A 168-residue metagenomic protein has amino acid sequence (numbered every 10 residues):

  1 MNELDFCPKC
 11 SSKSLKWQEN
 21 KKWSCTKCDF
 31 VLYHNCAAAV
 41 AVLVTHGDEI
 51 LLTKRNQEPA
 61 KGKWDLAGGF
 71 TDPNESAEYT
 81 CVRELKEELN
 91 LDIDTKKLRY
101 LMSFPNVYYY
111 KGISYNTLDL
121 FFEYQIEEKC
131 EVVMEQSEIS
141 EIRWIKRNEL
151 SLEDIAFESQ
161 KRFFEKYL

Functional and structural regions predicted by a protein language model:
M1-L4, K21: Short metal-coordination and nucleic-acid-contact micro-motifs, chiefly zinc-binding Cys/His arrays
C7-C10, C25-C28: Short cysteine-rich clusters marking metal-coordination/redox-active sites
L15-K16, Y33: Short functional micro-motifs and their immediate structural scaffolds
W17-Q18, D92-S103: A short coil-to-beta-strand element that immediately follows conserved catalytic motifs
K27-L51: Conserved N-terminal beta-strand and adjoining loop/helix that marks the start of the Nudix/MutT-like hydrolase domain
T45-E87: Conserved Nudix-box catalytic region and its N-terminal flanking loop in Nudix hydrolases and closely related
M102-E131: Active-site-adjacent beta-strand/loop module that shapes the phosphate/pyrophosphate-binding cleft
V133-F163: NUDIX/MutT-family hydrolases
